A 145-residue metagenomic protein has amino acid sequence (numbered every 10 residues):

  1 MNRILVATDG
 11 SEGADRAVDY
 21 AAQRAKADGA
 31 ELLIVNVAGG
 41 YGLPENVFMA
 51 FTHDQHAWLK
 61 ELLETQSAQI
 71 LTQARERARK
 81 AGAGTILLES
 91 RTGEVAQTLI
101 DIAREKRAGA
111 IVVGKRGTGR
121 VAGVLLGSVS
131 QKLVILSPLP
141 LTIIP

Functional and structural regions predicted by a protein language model:
N2-D54, A81, T85-I86: Small/aliphatic-rich secondary-structure junction motif
V35, L87-R91, T142: General small-molecule cofactor/ligand-binding pocket signal
N36, G114-R116, P145: Short secondary-structure boundary segments
M49-H53, R104-K106, V129-S130: Short, hinge-like loop/turn segments at secondary-structure boundaries
H53-Q69: A short acidic, glycine-rich active-site loop that binds or catalyzes chemistry on phosphate/adenosine moieties
Q73-I111: Structural beta-alpha unit
A110-I135: Glycine-rich, Arg-bearing micro-motifs that act as flexible, cationic patches
